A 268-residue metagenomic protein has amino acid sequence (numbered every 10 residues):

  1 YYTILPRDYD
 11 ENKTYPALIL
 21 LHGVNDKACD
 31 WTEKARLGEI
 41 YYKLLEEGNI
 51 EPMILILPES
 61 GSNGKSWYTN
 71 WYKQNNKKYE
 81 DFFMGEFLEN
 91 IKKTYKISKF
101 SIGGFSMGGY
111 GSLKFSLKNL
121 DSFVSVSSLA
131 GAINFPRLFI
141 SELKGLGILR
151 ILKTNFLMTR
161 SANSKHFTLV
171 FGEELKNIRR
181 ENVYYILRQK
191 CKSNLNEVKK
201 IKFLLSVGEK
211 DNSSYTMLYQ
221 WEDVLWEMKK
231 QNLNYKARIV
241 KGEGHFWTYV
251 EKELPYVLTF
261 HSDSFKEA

Functional and structural regions predicted by a protein language model:
Y1-A268: Non-catalytic cap/lid and distal C-terminal segments of serine-dependent acyl enzymes
